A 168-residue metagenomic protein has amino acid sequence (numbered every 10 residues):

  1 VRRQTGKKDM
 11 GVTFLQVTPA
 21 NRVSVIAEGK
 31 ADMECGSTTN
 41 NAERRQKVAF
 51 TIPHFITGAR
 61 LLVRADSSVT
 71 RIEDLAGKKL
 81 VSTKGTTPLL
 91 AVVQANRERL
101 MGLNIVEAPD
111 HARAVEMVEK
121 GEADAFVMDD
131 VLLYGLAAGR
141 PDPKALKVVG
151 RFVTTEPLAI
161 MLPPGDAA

Functional and structural regions predicted by a protein language model:
V1-Q4, D66-V69, E73, K78-K79 (+3 more regions): Extended ligand-binding regions for polar small-molecule ligands
R2-G11, P88-A108, A137-P143: Ligand-binding cleft/hinge of the Venus flytrap
G6-D74, A145-F152: Acidic, polar ligand-binding/catalytic clefts
V12-L15, G77-V81, N104: Short, well-ordered beta-strand elements
T18, P109-D110, D129: Short loop/turn segments at beta->alpha junctions
N21-V25, A114-M117, A123, L133: Short, hydrophobic alpha-helical packing/hinge segments within bilobed ligand-binding/sensory domains
I26-A27, L75, V118-E119, I160: Hydrophobic residues within well-ordered alpha-helices
F55-V63, D130-V131, A138-A168: Periplasmic-binding protein-like
